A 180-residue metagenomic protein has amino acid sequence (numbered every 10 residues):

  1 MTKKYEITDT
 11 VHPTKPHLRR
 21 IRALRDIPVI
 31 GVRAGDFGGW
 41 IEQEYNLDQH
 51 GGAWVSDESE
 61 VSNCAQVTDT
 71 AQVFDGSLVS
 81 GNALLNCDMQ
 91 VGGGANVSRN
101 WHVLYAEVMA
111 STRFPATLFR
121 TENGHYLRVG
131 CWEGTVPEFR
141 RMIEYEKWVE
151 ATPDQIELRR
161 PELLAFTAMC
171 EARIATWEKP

Functional and structural regions predicted by a protein language model:
M1-H50, V108-P180: Terminal amphipathic alpha-helical/low-complexity segments used for targeting or macromolecular assembly
T2-K3, T14, S62, G81 (+1 more regions): Generic cytosolic/nucleocytoplasmic N-terminal low-complexity/intrinsically disordered segments
G38, N46, G52, E58 (+7 more regions): Detector for repetitive beta-architecture
V55-D69, D75, A165, A172-K179: Mixed-charge, Lys/Arg-enriched low-complexity segments
